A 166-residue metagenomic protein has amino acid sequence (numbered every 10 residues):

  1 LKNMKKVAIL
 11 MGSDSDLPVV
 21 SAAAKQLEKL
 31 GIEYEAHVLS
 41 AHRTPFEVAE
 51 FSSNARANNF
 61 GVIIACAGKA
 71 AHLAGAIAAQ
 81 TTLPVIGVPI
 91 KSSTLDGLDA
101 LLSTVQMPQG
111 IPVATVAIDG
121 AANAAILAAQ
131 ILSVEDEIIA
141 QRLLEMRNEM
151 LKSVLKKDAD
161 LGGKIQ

Functional and structural regions predicted by a protein language model:
K5, M11-P18, A22, L98-Q166: C-terminal binding/interaction regions
K5-R43: Glycine-rich phosphate/diphosphate-binding loop of Rossmann-like nucleotide-binding domains
M11, A67, V88-K91, V116-A117: Short beta->alpha connector loops at strand-helix junctions that form conserved, small/polar/Pro-enriched
D16-V20, P45-E47, A67-A76, L95-L98 (+1 more regions): Short glycine/serine/threonine-rich phosphate/pyrophosphate-binding segments that cradle anionic phosphate groups
Y34, F46, K69, L161-Q166: Acidic, glycine/proline-rich low-complexity segments that act as flexible tails and inter-domain linkers
H42-S53: Structural motif
F51-P89: Glycine-rich phosphate-binding loop
L73, A78-A114: Long, charge-patterned amphipathic alpha-helical coiled-coil/hairpin "stalk" segments used as oligomerization
